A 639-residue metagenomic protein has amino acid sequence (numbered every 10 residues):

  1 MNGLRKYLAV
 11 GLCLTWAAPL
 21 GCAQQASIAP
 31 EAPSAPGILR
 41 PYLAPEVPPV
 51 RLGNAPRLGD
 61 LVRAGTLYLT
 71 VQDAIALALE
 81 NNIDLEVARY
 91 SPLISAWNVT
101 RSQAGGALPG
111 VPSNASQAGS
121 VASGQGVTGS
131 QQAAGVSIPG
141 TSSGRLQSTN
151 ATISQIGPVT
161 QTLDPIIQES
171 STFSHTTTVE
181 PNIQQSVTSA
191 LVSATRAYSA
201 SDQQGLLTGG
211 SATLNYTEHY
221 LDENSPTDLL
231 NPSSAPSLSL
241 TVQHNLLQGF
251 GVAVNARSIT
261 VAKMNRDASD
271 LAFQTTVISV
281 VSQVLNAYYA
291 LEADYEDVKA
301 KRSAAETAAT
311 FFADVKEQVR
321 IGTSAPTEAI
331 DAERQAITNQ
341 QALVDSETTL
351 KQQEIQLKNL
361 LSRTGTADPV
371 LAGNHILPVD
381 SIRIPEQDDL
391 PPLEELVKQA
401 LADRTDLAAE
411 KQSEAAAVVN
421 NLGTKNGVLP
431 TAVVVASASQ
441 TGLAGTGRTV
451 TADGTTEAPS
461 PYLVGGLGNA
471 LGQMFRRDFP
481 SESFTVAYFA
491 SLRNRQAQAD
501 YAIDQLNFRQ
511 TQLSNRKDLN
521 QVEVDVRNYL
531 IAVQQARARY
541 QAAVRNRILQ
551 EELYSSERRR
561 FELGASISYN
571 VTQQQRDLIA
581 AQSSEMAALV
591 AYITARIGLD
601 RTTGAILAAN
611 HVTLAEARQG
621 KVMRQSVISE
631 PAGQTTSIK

Functional and structural regions predicted by a protein language model:
N2-V10, G21-P30, I38, L108-Q147 (+8 more regions): Acidic, low-complexity, intrinsically disordered peripheral segments
A17-A18: N-terminal signal peptide c-region/cleavage motif recognized by signal peptidases
P49-L77: Regulatory alphaC helix of protein kinase catalytic domains
L77-E86, L93-G110, Q155-L163, H175-E180 (+10 more regions): A glycine-/polar-enriched beta->alpha junction
V87-S102, T276-K301, T310, E317 (+7 more regions): Amphipathic alpha-helical coiled-coil segments
V192-Y198, S234-P236, P480-E482: Residues that define the transmembrane beta-barrel architecture of outer-membrane proteins
S234-A342, S346-I355, N359-S362: Hydrophobic, small-residue-rich alpha-helical packing segments that form membrane-like cores
I337, Q341-D380, P391-L396, A408-E410 (+1 more regions): Extended catalytic-interface subdomain
